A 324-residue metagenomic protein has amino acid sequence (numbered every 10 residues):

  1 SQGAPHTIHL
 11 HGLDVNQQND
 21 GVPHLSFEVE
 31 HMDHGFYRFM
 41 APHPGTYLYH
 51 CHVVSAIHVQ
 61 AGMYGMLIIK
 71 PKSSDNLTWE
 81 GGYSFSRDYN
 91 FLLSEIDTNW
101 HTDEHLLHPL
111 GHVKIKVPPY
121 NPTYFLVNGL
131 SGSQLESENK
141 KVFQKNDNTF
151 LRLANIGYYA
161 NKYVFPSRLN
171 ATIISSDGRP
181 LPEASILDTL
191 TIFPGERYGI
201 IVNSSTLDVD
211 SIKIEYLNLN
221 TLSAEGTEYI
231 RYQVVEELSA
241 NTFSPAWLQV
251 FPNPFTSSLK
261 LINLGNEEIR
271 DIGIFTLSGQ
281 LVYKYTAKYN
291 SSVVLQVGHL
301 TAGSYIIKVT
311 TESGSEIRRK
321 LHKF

Functional and structural regions predicted by a protein language model:
S1-I69, A160-L190, D210-G226: Histidine- and aromatic-enriched segments that form or immediately flank copper-ligand environments
Q2-G3, G157-Y159, L264-R270: Short proline/glycine-enriched turn/loop motifs at strand-loop junctions of beta-rich domains
H31, H43-P44, A61, Q144-K145 (+4 more regions): Surface-exposed loops/turns
D33-Y37, N139, D188, E196-I200 (+1 more regions): Short strand-edge motifs at loop-to-beta-strand transitions and within beta-strands of extracellular beta-rich domains
P42-H43, S205-D208, G298-A302: Surface-exposed, short loops/turns at beta-strand junctions within beta-sandwich domains
V59-D103, P182-W247: Extended terminal and domain-junction accessory segments
F85-K145: Acidic-aromatic/histidine active-site loop/patch
F243-F251, F255-F324: C-terminal outer-membrane/trafficking sorting elements
